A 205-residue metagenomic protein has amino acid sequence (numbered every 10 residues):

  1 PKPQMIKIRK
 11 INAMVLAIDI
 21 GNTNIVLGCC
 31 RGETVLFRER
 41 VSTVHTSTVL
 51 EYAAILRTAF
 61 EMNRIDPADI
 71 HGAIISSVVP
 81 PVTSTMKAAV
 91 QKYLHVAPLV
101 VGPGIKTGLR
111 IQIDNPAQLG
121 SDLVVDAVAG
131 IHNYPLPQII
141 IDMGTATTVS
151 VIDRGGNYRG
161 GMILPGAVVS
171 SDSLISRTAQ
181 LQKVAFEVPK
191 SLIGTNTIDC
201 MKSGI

Functional and structural regions predicted by a protein language model:
P1-K7: Extreme N-terminal basic, low-complexity initiation segments that serve as generic localization/processing leaders
I11, V15-T58, G155-T178, Q182: Short glycine-rich, Thr/Ser-proximal phosphate-binding strand/loop in the N-terminal lobe of ATP-dependent enzymes
V15-D19, I74, Q138-D142: Short glycine-aspartate micro-motif
N24, S47, S76-T83, S203-G204: Glycine-rich phosphate-binding loops at beta-strand->alpha-helix junctions
E39, H45, P189-I205: Adenine-nucleotide phosphate-binding core of ATP-dependent small-molecule kinases
L56-G72, Y93: Phosphate/pyrophosphate-binding loops at sites that engage ATP/ADP/AMP, CoA/4′-phosphopantetheine, polyphosphate
A68-V78, A97-L99: Short glycine-rich phosphate-binding loop at a beta-alpha junction
A88, V96-V100, I105, L109-R177: Phosphate-binding/catalytic loop of phosphoryl-transfer enzymes
